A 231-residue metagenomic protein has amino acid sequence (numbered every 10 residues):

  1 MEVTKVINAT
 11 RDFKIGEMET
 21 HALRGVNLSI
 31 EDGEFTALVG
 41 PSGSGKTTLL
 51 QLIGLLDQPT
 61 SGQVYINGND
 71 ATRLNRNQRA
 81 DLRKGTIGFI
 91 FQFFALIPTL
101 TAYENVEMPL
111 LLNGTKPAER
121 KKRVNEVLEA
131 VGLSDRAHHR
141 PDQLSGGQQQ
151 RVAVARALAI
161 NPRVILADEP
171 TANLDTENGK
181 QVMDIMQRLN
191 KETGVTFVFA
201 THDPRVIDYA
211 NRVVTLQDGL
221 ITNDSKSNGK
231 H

Functional and structural regions predicted by a protein language model:
M1-D12, N223-H231: ABC-family P-loop ATPase nucleotide-binding domain
V3-L216: ABC family nucleotide-binding domain
Q78, L220, N228: Residue-level detector of flexible, active-site-proximal loop/helix-junction positions within diverse enzyme catalytic
V213-S225: H-loop (His-switch) and adjacent beta-strand-loop-beta switch element of ABC-type ATPase nucleotide-binding domains
